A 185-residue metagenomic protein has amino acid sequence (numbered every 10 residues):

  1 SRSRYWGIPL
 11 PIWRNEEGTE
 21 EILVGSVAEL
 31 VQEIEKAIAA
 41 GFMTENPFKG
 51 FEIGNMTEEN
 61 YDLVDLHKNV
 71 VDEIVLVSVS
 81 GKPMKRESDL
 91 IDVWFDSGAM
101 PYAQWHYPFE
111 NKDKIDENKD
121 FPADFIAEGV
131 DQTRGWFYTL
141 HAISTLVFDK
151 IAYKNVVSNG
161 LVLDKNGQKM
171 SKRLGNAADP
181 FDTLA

Functional and structural regions predicted by a protein language model:
S1-A185: Structured secondary-structure scaffolds
